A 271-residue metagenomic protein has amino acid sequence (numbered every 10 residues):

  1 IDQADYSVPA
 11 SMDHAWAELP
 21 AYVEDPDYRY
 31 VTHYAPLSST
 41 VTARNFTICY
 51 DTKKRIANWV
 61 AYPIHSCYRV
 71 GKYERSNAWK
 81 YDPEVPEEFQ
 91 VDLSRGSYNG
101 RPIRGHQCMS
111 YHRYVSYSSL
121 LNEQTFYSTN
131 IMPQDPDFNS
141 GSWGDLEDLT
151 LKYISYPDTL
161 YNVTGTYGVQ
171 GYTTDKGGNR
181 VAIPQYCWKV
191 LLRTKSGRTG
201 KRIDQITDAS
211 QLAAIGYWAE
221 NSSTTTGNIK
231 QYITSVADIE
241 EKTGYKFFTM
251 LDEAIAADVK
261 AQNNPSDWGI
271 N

Functional and structural regions predicted by a protein language model:
I1-N271: Domain-level detector for secreted/extracellular nuclease and nuclease-toxin modules, and for the ENPP-like C-terminal
